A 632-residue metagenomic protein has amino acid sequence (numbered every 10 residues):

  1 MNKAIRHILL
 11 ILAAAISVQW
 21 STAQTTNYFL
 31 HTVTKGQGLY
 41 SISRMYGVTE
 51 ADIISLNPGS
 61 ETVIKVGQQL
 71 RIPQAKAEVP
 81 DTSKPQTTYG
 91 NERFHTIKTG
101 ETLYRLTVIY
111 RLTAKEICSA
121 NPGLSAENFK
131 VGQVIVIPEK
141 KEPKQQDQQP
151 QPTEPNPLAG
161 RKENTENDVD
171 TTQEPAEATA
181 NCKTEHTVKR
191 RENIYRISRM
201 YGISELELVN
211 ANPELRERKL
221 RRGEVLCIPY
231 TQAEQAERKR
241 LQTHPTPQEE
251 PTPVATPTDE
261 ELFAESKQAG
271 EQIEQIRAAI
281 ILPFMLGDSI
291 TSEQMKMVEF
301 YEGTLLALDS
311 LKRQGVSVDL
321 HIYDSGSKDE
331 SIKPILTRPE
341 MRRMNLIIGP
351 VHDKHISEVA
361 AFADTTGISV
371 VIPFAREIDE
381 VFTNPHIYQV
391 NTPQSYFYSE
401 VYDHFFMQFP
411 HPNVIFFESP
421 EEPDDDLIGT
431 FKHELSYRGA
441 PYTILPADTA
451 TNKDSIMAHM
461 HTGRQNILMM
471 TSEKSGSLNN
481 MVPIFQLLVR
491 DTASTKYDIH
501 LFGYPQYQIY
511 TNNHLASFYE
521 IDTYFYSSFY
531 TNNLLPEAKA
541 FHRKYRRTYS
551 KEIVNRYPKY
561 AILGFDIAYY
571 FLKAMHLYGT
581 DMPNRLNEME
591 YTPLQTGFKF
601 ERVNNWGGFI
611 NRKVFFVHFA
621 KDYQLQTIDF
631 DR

Functional and structural regions predicted by a protein language model:
M1-T32, F416, Q626-R632: Bacterial Sec-dependent N-terminal signal peptides
A4, I8-I11, K35-Y40, D52 (+2 more regions): N-terminus-biased targeting/localization segments
T22-G47, T82-L112, D168-G202: Primarily a LysM-type cell-wall glycan-binding module
L30-T32, V63, T96, N128 (+3 more regions): Conserved beta-strand positions that form and line the central face of beta-propeller blades
T49-E92, E101, T113-L158, E205 (+4 more regions): Periplasmic N-terminal soluble interaction domains immediately after the signal peptide in Gram-negative
Q146-R191, R196-G202, L206-E207, A211-E217 (+1 more regions): Extracytosolic ligand-binding ectodomains
